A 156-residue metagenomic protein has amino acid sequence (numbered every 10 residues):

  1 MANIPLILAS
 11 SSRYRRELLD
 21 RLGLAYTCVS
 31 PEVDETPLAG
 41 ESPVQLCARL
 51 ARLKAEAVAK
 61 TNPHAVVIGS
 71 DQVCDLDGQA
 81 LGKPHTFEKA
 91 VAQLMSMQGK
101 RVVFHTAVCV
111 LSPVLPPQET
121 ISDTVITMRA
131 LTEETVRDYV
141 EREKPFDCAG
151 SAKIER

Functional and structural regions predicted by a protein language model:
A2-I7, D20, P43-R156: Anionic-ligand binding patches
P5-V29: N-terminal G-site helix/loop of the GST-like fold
G23-G40, P117-D123: Short glycine-rich, Thr/Ser-proximal phosphate-binding strand/loop in the N-terminal lobe of ATP-dependent enzymes
